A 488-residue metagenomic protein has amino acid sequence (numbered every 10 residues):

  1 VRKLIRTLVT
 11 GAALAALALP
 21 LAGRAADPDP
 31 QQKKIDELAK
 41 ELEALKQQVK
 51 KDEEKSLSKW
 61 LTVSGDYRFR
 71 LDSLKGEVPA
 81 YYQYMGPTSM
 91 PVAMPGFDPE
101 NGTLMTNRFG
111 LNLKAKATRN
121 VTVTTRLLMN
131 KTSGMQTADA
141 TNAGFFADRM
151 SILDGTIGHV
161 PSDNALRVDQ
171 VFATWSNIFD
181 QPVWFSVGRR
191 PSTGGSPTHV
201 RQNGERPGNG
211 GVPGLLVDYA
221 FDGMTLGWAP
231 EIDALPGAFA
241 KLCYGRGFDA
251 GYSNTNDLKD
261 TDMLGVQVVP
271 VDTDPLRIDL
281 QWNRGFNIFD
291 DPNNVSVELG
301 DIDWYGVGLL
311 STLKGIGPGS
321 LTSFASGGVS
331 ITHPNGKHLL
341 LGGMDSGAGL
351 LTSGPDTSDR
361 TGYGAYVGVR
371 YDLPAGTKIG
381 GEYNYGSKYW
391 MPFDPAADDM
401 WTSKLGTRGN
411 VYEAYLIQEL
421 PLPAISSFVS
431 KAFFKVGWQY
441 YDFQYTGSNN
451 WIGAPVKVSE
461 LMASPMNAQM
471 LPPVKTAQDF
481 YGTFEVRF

Functional and structural regions predicted by a protein language model:
R2-N101, N112, K116, N120 (+1 more regions): N-terminal periplasmic/intermembrane-space "pro-region" immediately following the signal or transit peptide
L4, A26-K33, G76, M94-P99 (+3 more regions): Outer-membrane beta-barrel pore domains
S56-W60, D180-P182, A234-G237, G317-S320 (+2 more regions): Short helix-terminating capping/connector loops at secondary-structure junctions
R68-Y82, T125-D139, Y441-W451: Short, solvent-exposed beta-strand-terminating loops
A80-G86, A140-A147, Q202-G208, N256-T261 (+4 more regions): Flexible, surface-exposed loop regions and adjacent strand-edge segments of Gram-negative outer-membrane beta-barrel
E100-G251, D260-G265, V269-I278, R360-P395: Outer membrane beta-barrel
G214-D218, A234, T255-D260, V297-W304 (+1 more regions): Short, contiguous, pocket-lining structural segments that sit at or immediately flank catalytic/ligand-binding sites
